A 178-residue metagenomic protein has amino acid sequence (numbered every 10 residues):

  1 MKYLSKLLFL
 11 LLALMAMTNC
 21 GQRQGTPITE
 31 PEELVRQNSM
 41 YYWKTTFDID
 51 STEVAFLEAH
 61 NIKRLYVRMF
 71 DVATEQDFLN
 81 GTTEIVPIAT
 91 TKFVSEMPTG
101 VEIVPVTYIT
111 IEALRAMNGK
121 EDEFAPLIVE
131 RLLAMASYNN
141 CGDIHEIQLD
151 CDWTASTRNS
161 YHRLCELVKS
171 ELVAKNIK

Functional and structural regions predicted by a protein language model:
M1-K6: Positively charged n-region of N-terminal signal peptides that target proteins for export
L7, Q24, V106-T110: Solvent-exposed, charged interface segments at domain starts and junctions
L7-M15: Sec-dependent N-terminal signal peptides
M17-N19: C-terminal motif of bacterial Sec signal peptides marking the signal peptidase cleavage site
G21-L57, R68: Boundary/entry segment of secreted carbohydrate-active catalytic domains
P31-W43, D71-K178: Chitinase-like catalytic core of GlcNAc-active glycosidases
D48-E75, Y138-I144: Catalytic domains of carbohydrate-active enzymes, especially glycoside hydrolases
